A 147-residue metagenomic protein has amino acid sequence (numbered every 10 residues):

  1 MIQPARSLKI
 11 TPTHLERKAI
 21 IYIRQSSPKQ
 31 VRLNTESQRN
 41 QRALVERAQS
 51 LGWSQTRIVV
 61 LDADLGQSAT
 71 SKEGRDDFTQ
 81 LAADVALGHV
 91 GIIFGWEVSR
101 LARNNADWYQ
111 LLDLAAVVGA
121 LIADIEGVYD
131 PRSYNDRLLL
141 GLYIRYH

Functional and structural regions predicted by a protein language model:
M1-H147: Short, structured surface patches at the beginning of a domain
